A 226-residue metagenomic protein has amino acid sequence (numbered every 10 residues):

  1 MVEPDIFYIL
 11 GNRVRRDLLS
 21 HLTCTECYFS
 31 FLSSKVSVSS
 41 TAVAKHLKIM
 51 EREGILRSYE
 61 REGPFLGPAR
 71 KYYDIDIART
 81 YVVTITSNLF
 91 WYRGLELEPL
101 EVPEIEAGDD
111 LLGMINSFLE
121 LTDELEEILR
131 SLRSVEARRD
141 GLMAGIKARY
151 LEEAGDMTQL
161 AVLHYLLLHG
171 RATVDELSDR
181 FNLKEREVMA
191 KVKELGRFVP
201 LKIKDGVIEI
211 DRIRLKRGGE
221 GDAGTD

Functional and structural regions predicted by a protein language model:
M1-D17, L132-V162, E209: Short alpha-helical segments that sit at the start of domains
E3-V14, Y28, R61-T84, Y150-L151 (+1 more regions): Short, cationic-aromatic polyanion-contact patches
R13, C24-S30, L167-E176, R180: Short capping segments at the starts of secondary-structure elements
L18, F31-K35, M50, V174-F181: A short acidic, leucine-rich amphipathic alpha-helix
V38-R52, N182-R197: Short amphipathic alpha-helical interaction segments
G54, E60, V199: Glycine-centered, phosphate/nucleic-acid-interacting loop/turn motifs that mediate DNA/RNA or nucleotide
A78-R149, L215-D226: Amphipathic alpha-helical dimerization/coiled-coil segments that flank or bridge DNA-binding/regulatory modules
